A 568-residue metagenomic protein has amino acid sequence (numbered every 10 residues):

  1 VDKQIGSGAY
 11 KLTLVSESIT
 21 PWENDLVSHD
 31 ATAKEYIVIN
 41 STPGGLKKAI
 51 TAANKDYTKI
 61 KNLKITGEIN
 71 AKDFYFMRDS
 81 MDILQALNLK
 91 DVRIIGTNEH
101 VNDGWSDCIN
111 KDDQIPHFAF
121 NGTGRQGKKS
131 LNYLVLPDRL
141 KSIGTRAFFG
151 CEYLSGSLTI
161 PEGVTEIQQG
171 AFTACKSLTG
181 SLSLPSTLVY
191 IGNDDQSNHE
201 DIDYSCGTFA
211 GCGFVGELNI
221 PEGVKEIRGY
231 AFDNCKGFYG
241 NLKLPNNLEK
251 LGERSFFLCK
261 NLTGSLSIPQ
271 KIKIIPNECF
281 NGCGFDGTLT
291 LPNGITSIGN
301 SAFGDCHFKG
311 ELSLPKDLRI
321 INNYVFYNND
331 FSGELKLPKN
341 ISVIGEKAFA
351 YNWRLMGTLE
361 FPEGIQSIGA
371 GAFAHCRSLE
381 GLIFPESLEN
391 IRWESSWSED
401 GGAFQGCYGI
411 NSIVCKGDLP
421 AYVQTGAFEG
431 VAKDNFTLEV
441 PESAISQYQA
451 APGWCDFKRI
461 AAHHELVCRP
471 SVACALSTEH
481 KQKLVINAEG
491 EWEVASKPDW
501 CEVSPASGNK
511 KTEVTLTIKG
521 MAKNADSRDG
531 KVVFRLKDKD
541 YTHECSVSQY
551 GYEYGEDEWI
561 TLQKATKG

Functional and structural regions predicted by a protein language model:
D2-G8, K510, M521-R528: Surface-exposed, short loops/turns at beta-strand junctions within beta-sandwich domains
G8-L12, D526-D538: A short beta-strand micro-motif common to beta-rich folds, especially ectodomain repeats
T13-I19, K519-M521, R535-K539: Beta-strand-rich extracellular modules
T20-A33, Y541-Y550: Edge beta-strands of extracellular beta-sandwich domains
E35-S41, K61-I69, L84-E99, D103-D113 (+15 more regions): Structural signature of tandem-repeat unit edges
F118, G144-F149, Q168-T173, C206-T208 (+9 more regions): Consensus positions within tandem repeat domains that build extended binding/scaffold surfaces
L466, N487-T515, W559: Surface-exposed binding patches on compact interaction domains or structured appendages
S477-L484, M521-V532: Short, solvent-exposed loop/turn segments enriched in Ser/Thr/Gly
